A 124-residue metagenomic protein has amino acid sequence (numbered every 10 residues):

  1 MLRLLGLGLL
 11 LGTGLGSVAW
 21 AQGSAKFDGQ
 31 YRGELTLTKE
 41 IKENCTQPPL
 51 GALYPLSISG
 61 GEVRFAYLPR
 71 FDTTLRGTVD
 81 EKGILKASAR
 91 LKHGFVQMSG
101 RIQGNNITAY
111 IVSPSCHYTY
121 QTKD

Functional and structural regions predicted by a protein language model:
M1-L4: Positively charged n-region of N-terminal signal peptides that target proteins for export
G6-G16: Bacterial N-terminal signal peptides
A19-W20: Signal peptide processing junction and immediate N-terminal pro/mature segment of secreted/exported proteins
G23-K123: Central antiparallel beta-sheet cores of small beta-barrel/beta-sandwich binding domains
